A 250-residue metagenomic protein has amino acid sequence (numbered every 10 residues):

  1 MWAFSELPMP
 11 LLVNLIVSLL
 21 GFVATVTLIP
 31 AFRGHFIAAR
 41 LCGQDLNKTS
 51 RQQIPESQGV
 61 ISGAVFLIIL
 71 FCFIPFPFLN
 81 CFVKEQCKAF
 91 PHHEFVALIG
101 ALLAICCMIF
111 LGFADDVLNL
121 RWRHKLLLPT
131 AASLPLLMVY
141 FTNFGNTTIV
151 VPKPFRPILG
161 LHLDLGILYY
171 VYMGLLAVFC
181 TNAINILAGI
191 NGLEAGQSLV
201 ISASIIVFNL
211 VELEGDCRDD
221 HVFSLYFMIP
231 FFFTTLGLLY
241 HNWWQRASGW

Functional and structural regions predicted by a protein language model:
W2-W250: "…together with the soluble PPM/PP2C metallo-phosphatase catalytic core" -> "…together with the soluble PPM/PP2C
